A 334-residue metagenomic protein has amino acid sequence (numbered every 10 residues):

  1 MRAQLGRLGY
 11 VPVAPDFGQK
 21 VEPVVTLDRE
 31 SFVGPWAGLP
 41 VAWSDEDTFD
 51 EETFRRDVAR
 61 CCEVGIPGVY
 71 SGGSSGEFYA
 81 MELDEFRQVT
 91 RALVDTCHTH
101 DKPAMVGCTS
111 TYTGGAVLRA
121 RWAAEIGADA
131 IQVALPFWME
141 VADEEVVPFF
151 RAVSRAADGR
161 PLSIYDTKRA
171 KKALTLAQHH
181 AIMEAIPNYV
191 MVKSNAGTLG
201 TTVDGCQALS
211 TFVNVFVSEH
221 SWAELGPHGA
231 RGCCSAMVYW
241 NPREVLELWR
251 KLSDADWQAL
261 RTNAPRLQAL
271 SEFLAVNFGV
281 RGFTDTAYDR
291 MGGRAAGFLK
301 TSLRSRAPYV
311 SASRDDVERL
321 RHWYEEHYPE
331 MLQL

Functional and structural regions predicted by a protein language model:
L5, Y10-V24, W36-P40, V64 (+1 more regions): C-terminal alpha-helical cap/extension of soluble enzyme domains
Y10-K171: Active-site beta->alpha loop and helix N-cap motifs at the rims of alpha/beta catalytic domains
E30-V33, Y239, F283: Alpha-helix N-cap/helix-start motif at coil-to-helix transitions, marked by capping-box chemistry
D50-D57, E85, V89, G115 (+10 more regions): General structural feature for long, well-ordered alpha-helical segments within catalytic domains of soluble enzymes
Y79-A80, G115, V141, K172 (+4 more regions): Short secondary-structure boundary/hinge segments and terminal tails
R155-D158, T167-F278: Catalytic alpha/beta core domains of metabolic enzymes, predominantly
